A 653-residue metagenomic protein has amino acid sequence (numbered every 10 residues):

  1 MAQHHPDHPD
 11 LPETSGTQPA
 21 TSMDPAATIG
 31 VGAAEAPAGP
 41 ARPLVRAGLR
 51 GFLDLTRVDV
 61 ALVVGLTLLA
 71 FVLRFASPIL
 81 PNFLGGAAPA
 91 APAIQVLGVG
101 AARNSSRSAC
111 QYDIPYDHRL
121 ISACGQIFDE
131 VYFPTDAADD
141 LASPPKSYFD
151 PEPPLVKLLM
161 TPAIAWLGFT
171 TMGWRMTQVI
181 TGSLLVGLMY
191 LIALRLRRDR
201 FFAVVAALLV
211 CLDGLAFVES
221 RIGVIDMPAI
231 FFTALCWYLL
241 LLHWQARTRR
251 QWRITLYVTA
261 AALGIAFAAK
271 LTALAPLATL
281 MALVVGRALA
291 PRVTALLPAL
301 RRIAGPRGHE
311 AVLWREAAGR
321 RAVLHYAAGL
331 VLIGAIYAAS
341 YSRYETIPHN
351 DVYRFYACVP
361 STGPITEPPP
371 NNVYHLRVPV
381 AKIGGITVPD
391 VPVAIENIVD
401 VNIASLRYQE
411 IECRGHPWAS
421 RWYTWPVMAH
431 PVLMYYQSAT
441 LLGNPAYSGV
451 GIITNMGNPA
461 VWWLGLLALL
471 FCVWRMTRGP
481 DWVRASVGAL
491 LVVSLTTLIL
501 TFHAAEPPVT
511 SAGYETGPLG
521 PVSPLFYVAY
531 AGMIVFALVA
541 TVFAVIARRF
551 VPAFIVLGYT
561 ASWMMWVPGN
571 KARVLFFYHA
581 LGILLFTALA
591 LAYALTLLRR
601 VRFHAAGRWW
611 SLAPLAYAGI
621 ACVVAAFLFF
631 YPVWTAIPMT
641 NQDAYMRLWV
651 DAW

Functional and structural regions predicted by a protein language model:
M1-Y112, V205, H309, A317-G334 (+3 more regions): Start-transfer (signal-anchor) and selected internal transmembrane alpha helices of multi-pass inner/ER membrane
A2-P6, I79-N82, A288-R292, L296 (+5 more regions): Transmembrane helical bundles and short interhelical boundary loops of multi-pass, membrane-embedded
G48, C236-T255, A266, V285-A295: Membrane-interface transmembrane helices that cradle and orient dolichyl/undecaprenyl
G65-L66, M189-L212, R247-I254: Transmembrane-helix signature of polytopic, membrane-embedded enzymes that assemble or transfer cell-envelope glycans
A70, A206-C211, V218, Y238 (+2 more regions): Short helix- or helix-capping micro-motifs that position conserved polar/aromatic residues at function-defining sites
S77-A138, W314, I333-M428, D643-A644 (+1 more regions): Aromatic-rich transmembrane-lumenal/periplasmic boundary elements in polytopic membrane proteins
W174, Q178, L215-A229, L271-T272: Short acidic/glycine- and proline-prone juxtamembrane loop motifs at membrane-interface regions of multi-pass membrane
M176-R197, L235-L239, L467-C472: Transmembrane-helix motifs of polytopic, lipid-linked glycan transferases
